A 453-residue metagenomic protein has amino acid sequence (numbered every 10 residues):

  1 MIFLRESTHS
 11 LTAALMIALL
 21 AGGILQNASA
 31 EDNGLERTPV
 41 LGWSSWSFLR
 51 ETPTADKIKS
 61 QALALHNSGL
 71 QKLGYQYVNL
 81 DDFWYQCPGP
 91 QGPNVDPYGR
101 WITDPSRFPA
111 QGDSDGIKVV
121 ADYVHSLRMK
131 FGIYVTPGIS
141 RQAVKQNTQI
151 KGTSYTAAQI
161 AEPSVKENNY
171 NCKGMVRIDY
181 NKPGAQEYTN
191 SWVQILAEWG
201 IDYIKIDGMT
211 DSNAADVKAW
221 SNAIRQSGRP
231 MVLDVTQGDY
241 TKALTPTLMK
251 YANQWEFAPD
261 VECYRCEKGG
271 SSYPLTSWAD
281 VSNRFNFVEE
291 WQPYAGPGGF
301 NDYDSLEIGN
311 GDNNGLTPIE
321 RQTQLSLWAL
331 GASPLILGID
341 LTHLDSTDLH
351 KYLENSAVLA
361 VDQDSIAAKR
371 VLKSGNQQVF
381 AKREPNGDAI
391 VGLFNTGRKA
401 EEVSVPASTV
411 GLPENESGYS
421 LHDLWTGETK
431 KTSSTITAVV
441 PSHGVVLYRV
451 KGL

Functional and structural regions predicted by a protein language model:
I2-A14: Bacterial N-terminal signal peptides that target proteins for export
A28-K59, A64, M231, Y240 (+1 more regions): N-terminal module-boundary/linker segments of secreted carbohydrate-active enzymes
P39-S45, G74-D81, K130-V135, A197 (+7 more regions): Structural recognition of the beta-strand scaffold that forms the well-ordered cores of secreted hydrolase catalytic
H66-Y123, L127-Y203: Aromatic-lined carbohydrate-binding/catalytic grooves of carbohydrate-active enzymes
M129-V144, D211, R225-K242: Aromatic-lined carbohydrate-recognition surfaces of secreted/lumenal glycan-active proteins
A161-N168, Y180-N181, P230-I339: Glycan-recognition surfaces
Q322, W328-G338, K373-L412: Carbohydrate-binding surface patches
K431-L453: C-terminal beta-strand-rich structural cap/linker in extracellular carbohydrate-active enzymes
